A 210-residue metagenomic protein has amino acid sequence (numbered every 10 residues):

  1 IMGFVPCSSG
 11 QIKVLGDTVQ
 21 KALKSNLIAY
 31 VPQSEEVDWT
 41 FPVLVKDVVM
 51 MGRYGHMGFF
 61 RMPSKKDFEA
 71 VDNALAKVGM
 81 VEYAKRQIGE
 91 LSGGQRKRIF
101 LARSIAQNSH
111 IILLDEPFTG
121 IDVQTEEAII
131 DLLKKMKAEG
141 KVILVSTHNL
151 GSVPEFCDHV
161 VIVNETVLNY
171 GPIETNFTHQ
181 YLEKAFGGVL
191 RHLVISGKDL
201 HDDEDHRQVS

Functional and structural regions predicted by a protein language model:
M2: Helix-to-loop junction immediately C-terminal to a conserved catalytic motif
G10-L23, I28: Conserved ABC transporter NBD signature motif
M50, K65-Y83: Conserved ABC ATPase "signature" region
Q87-L91, Q95: Conserved ABC ATPase signature
I112-D115: Catalytic Walker B motif of ABC-type/P-loop ATPase nucleotide-binding domains
T147-H148: H-loop/switch region of ABC-family ATPase nucleotide-binding domains
T175-Q180, K184-S210: ABC ATPase nucleotide-binding domains
